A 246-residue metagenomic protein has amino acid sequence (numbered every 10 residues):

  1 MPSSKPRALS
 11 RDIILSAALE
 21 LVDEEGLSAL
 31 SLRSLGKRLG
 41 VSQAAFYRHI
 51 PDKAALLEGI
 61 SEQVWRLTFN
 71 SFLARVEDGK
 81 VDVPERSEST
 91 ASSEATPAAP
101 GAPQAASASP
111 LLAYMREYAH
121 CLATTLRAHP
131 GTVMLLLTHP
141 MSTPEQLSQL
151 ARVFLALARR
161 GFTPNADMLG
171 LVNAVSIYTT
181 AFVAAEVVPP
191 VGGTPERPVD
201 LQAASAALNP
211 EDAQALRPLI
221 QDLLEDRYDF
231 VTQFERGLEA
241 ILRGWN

Functional and structural regions predicted by a protein language model:
M1-V41, I50-A55, V83, T232: Basic, helix-initiating cap at the start of DNA-binding domains
I13-E20, E24-E25, A55-A74, A113-C121 (+1 more regions): Alpha-helical structural segments
A44-A45: Key DNA-contact positions within bacterial/archaeal DNA-binding proteins
G59, Q63, A174-A181, A240: Short, residue-level hotspots on alpha-helical faces of the histone-fold and other alpha-helical interaction modules
S71-S148, A166-M168, V172-V175: Hydrophobic alpha-helical connector segments
Q149-Q202, W245-N246: Hydrophobic alpha-helical bundle segments that form small-molecule/ligand-binding pockets
V188-N246: C-terminal peripheral helix-coil segments that are non-catalytic and often amphipathic
